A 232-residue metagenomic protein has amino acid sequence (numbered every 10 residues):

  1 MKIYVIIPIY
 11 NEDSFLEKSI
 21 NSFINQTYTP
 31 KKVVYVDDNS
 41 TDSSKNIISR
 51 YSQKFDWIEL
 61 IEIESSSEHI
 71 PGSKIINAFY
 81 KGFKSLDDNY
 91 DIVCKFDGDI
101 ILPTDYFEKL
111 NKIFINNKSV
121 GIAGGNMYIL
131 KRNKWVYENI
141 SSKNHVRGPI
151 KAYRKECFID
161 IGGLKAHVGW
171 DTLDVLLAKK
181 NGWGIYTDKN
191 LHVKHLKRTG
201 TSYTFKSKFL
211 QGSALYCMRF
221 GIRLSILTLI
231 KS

Functional and structural regions predicted by a protein language model:
K2-Y4, K32, L173: Cell-envelope/extracellular polymer assembly enzymes that use nucleotide-activated donors
E12-N25: Short, well-formed alpha-helical segments that are part of the catalytic scaffolds of diverse glycosyltransferases
S22-S67: Acidic donor-binding segment of Leloir-type glycosyltransferases
S67, I101-Y137: Conserved donor NDP-sugar-binding/catalytic core segment of glycosyltransferases
G82, N89-I101: Short beta-strand-to-loop acidic/aromatic patch adjacent to the donor-nucleotide binding site
R147-G162: Conserved nucleotide-sugar donor-binding and metal-coordinating catalytic region shared by glycosyltransferases
C157-D160, H167-K197: A short, conserved alpha-helix in the catalytic core of glycosyltransferases
G184-S232: Active-site-adjacent helix/loop segment of glycosyltransferases that harbors family-specific signature motifs
